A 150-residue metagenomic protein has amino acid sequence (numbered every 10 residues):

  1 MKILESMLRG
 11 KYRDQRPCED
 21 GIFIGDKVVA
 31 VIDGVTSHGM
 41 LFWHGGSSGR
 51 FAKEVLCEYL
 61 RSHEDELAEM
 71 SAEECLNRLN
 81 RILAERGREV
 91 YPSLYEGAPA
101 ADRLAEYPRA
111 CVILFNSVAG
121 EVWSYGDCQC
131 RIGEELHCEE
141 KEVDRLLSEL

Functional and structural regions predicted by a protein language model:
M1-L150: PP2C/PPM-type serine/threonine phosphatase catalytic domain
